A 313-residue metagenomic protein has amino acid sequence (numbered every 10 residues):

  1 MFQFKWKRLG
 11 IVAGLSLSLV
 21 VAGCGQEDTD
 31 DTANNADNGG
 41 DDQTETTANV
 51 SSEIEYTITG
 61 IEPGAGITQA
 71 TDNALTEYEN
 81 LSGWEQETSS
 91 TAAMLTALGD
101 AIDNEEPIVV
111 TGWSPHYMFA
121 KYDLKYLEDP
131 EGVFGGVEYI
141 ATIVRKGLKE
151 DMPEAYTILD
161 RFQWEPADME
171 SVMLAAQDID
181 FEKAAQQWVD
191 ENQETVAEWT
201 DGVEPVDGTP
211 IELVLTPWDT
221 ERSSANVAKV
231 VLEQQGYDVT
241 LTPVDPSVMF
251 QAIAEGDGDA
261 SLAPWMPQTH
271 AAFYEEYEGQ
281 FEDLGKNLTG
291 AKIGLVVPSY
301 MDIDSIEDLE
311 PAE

Functional and structural regions predicted by a protein language model:
L19-G23: C-terminal motif of bacterial Sec signal peptides marking the signal peptidase cleavage site
G25-D28: Bacterial signal peptide processing site
T44-T59, R145, Q163-P166, F281-E282 (+1 more regions): A conserved helix-loop-strand patch within extracytoplasmic ligand-binding domains of the periplasmic binding
E45-A48, S52-G60, L159, D207-T220 (+1 more regions): Short, well-ordered beta-strand elements
E85-A97, W218-D219, T240-A252: Short helix-initiation/N-cap motifs at beta->coil->alpha
E105, M118-E131, A271-L284: Ligand-binding "clamshell"
F119-D160, K286-G294: Periplasmic-binding protein-like
S223-S305: Short, glycine-/small- and polar/acidic-enriched structural segments that line small-molecule recognition paths
